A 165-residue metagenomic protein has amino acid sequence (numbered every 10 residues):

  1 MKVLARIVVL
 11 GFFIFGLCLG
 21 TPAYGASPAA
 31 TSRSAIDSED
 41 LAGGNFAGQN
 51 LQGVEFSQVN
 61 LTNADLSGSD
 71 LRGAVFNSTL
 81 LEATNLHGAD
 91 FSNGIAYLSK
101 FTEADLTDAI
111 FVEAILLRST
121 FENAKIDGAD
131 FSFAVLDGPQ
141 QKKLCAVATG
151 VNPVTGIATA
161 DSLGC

Functional and structural regions predicted by a protein language model:
K2-F15, L19-G164: Tandem repeat scaffolds
